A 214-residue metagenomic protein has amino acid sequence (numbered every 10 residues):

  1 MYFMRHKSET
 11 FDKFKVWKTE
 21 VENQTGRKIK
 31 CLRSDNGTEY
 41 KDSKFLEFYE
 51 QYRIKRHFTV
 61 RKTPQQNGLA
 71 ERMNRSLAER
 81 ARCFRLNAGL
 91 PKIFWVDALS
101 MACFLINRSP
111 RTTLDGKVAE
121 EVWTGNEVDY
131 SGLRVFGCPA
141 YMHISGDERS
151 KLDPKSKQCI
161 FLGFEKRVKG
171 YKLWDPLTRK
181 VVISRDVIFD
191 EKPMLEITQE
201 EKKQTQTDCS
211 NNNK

Functional and structural regions predicted by a protein language model:
M1-T25, K180-V182, V187-I188: Active-site beta-loop-alpha junctions of metal-dependent nucleic acid enzymes, especially the RNase H-like/DDE
Y2-R5, K15, K44-E47, V60-R61 (+6 more regions): Short coil/turn segments at secondary-structure boundaries
V16-E20, D42-F45, L90, G125-V128 (+2 more regions): Eukaryotic intrinsically disordered and solvent-exposed regulatory patches
W17, L32-D35, Y49, R56 (+6 more regions): Structural signal for hydrophobic/aromatic residues that build the beta-strand cores of folded beta-sheet domains
T25-C31: Short, surface-exposed connector motifs at secondary-structure boundaries
K30, T113-D115, E120-T124, S131-Y141 (+1 more regions): Retroelement integrase C-terminal DNA-binding domain
S34-N36, Y40-L46, R56-R80, I93-A102 (+1 more regions): RNase H-like two-metal-ion nuclease catalytic core shared by retroviral integrases and related mobile-element nucleases
R72-L114, T124, Q158-I160, F164-K166: Charged alpha-helix within mobile-element recombinases
